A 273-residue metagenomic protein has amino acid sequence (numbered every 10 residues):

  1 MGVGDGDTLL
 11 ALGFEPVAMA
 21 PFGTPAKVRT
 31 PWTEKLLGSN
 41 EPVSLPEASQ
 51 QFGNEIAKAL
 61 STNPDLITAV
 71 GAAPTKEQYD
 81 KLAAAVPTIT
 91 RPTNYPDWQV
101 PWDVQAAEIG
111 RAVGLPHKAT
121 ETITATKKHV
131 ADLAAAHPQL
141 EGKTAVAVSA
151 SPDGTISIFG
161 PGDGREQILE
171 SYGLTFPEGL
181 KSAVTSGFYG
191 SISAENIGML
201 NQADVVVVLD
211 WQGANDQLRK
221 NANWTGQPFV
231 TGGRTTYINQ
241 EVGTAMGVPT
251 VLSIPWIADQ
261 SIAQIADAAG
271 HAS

Functional and structural regions predicted by a protein language model:
M1-L12, K118-P177: Basic- and aromatic-lined ligand-binding clefts that recognize polyanionic substrates
D5-K58: A short, structured surface patch at a secondary-structure boundary
A11, Y79-P116, Q217-I238: Charged, glycine-enriched surface loops/patches that mediate electrostatic binding to polyanionic ligands
G23-R29, P74-E77, P92-E108, G142-I168 (+2 more regions): Extracytoplasmic ligand-binding site segments that recognize negatively charged/polar headgroups
E47-E55, A183-S193: Short helix-initiation/N-cap motifs at beta->coil->alpha
A59-A69, P87, Q202-A203: Proline-aspartate-enriched helix->loop->beta-strand connector
A85-S151, P249-S273: Extracytoplasmic substrate-binding proteins
L200-S273: Structured C-terminal subdomain patch of bacterial secreted/periplasmic proteins
